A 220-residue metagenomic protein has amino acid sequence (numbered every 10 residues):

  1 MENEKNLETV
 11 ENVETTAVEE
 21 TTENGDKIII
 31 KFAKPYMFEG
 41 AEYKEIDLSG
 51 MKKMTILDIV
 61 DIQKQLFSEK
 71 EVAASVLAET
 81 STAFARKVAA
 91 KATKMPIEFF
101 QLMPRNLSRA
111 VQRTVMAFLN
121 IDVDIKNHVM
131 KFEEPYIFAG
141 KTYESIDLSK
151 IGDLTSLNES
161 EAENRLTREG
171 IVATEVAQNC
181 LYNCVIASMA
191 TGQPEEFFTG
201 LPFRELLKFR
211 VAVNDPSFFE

Functional and structural regions predicted by a protein language model:
M1-I56, D61-F67, S75-E79, A83 (+3 more regions): Charged interaction scaffolds used for protein-protein
V72: Short, glycine- and charge-enriched coil/turn segments that flank and shape catalytic ligand pockets
V76, G170-Y182: Long amphipathic alpha-helical coiled-coil segments
T167-V172, Q193: Extended soluble regions of mature proteins
N183-A190: Surface-exposed, gly/pro-biased binding rims or lids
